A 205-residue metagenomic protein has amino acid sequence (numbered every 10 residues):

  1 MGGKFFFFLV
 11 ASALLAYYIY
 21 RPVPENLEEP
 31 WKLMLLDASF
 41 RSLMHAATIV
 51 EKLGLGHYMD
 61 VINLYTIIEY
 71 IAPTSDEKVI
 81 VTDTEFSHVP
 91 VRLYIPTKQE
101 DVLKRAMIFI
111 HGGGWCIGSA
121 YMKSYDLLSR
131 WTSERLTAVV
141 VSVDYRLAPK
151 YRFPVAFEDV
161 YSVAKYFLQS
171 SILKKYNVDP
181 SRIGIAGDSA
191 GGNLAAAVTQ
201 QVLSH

Functional and structural regions predicted by a protein language model:
G2-P96: A glycine/proline-hinged amphipathic helix-loop "lid/cap" segment that gates access to hydrophobic ligand pockets
L103-G114: Short beta-strand element of the alpha/beta-hydrolase
G113, D144-A148: Short beta-to-alpha linker loops that shape the active-site pocket of alpha/beta-hydrolase fold enzymes
S119-M122, R152-F153: Conserved catalytic-core motifs of eukaryotic protein kinase domains, centered on the activation segment
Y121-S142: Short amphipathic alpha-helix adjacent to the substrate-entry channel of hydrolases
F153-S162: Active-site loop/oxyanion-hole signature of alpha/beta-hydrolase fold enzymes
S162-H205: Primarily recognizes the serine-hydrolase "nucleophile elbow" in alpha/beta-hydrolase and SGNH/GDSL folds
